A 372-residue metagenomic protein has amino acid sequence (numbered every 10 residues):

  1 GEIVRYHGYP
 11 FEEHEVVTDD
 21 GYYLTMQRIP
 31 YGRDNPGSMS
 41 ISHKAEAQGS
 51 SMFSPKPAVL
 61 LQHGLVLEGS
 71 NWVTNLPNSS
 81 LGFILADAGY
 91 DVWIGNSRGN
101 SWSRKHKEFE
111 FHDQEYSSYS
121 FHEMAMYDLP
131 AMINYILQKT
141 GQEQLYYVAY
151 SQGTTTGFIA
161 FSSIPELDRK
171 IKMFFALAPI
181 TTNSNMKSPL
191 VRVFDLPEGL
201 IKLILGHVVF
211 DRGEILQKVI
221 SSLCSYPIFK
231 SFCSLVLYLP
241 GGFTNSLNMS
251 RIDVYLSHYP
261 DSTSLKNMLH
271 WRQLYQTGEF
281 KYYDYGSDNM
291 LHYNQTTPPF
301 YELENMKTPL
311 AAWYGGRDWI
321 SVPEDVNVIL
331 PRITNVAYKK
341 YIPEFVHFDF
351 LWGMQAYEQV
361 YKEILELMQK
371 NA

Functional and structural regions predicted by a protein language model:
I3, T18, T25-E110: Short, surface-exposed "cap/lid" segments of acyl-processing enzymes
N96, H122-E123, Q144-S151, M173-F175: Residue in the alpha/beta-hydrolase core beta-strand immediately N-terminal to the catalytic nucleophile
Q114-K139: Alpha/beta-hydrolase active-site loop
Y127, A131, L145-I159: Glycine-rich nucleophile elbow surrounding the catalytic serine of serine-hydrolase chemistry
Q138-E143, T154-L291: Alpha/beta-hydrolase-fold enzymes
M306-K307, A311-Y314, D318: Short beta-strand/loop motif that positions the catalytic acidic residue of the alpha/beta-hydrolase fold
W319-D325: Conserved alpha/beta-hydrolase "acid-adjacent" motif
Y338-A372: Catalytic active-site module of serine/aspartate enzymes centered on a nucleophile-bearing elbow/loop
